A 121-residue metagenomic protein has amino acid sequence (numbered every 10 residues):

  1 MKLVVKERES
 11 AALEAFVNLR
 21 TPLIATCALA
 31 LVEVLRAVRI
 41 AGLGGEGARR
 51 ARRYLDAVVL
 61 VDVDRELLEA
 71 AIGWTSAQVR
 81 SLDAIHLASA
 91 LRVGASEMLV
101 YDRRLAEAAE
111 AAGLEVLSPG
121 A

Functional and structural regions predicted by a protein language model:
M1-T26, I40-R53, A112-E115, G120-A121: Short, well-structured N-terminal submotif of metal-dependent ribonuclease cores
R8, L29-A30, V63-E66, I85 (+1 more regions): Short beta->alpha linker loops
A12, E33, A70, E107-A108: Phosphate- and divalent-cation-binding pockets in alpha/beta enzyme and binding domains that engage nucleotide-derived
R20, T75-Q78, G94: Residues at helix C-cap/C′ positions in short coil/turn segments immediately following an alpha-helix
A25-T26, D62, S81-A84, V100: Short beta-strand scaffold positions
C27, L31, A57, S89-A121: Acidic, PIN/NYN-like endoribonuclease modules and their adjacent C-terminal/linker elements
R50, Y54-A77: Acidic catalytic patch
